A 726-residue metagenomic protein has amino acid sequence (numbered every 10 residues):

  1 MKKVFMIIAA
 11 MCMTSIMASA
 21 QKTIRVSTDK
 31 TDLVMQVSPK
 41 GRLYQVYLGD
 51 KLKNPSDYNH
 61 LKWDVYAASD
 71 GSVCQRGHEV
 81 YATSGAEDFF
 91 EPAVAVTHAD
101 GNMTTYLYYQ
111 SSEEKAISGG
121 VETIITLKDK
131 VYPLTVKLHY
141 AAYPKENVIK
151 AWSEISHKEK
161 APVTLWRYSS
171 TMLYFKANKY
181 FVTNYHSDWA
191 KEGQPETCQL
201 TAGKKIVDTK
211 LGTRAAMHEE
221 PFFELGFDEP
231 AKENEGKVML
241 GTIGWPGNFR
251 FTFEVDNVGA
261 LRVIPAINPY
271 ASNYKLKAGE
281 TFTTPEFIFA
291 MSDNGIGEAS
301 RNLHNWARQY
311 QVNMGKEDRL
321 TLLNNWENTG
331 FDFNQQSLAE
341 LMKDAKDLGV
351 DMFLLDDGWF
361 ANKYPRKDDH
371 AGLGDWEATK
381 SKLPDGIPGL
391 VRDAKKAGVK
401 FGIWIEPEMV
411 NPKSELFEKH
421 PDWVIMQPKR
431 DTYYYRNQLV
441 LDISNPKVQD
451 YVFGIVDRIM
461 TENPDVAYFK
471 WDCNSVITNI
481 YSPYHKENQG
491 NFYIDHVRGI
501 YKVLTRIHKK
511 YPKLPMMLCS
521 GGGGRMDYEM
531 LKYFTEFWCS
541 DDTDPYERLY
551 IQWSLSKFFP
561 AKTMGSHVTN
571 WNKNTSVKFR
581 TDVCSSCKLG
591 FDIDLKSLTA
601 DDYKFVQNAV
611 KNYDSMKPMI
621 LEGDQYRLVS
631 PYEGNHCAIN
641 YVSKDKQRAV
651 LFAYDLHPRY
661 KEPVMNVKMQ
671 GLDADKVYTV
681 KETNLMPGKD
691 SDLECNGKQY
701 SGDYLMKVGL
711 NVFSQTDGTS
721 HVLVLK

Functional and structural regions predicted by a protein language model:
M1-Q21: Bacterial Sec-dependent N-terminal signal peptides
K22-M35, L43-E254, Y270, V677-E694: Polysaccharide-binding surfaces and accessory modules of carbohydrate-active proteins
K30, F223-L225, E233, S630-D673: Carbohydrate-binding surface patches
K30, N102-Y108, Y274-D293, G718-L725: Short Pro-Gly-centered flexible turn/kink motifs
Q75-G77, G85-L107, P230, E235-N248 (+6 more regions): Glycine-rich, aromatic-flanked loop segments that form ligand/cofactor-binding clefts across common enzyme folds
M314-G454, N463, Y468: Aromatic-lined carbohydrate-binding/catalytic grooves of carbohydrate-active enzymes
P384-G386, E418-H420, V424-K578, K588-I593 (+1 more regions): Active-site neighborhood of glycoside hydrolase catalytic domains
H657-K726: C-terminal beta-sandwich/jelly-roll accessory domains of carbohydrate-active enzymes
